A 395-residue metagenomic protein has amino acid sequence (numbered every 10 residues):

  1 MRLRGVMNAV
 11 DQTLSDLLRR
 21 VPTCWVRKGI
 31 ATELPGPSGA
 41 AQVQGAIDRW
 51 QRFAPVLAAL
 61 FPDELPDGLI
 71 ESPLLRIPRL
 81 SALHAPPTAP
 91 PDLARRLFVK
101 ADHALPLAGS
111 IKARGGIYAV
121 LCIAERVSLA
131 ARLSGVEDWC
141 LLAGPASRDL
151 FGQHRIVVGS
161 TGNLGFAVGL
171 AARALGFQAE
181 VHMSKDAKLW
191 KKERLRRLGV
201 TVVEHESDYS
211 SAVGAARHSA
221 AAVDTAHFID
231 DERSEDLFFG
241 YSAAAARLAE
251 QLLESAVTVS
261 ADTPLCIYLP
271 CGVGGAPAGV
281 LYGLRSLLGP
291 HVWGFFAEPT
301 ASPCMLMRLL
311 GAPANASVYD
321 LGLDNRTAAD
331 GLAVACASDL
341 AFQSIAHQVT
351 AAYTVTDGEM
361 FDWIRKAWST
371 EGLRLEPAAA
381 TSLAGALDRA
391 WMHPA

Functional and structural regions predicted by a protein language model:
R2-A395: PLP-dependent amino-acid enzyme catalytic core
